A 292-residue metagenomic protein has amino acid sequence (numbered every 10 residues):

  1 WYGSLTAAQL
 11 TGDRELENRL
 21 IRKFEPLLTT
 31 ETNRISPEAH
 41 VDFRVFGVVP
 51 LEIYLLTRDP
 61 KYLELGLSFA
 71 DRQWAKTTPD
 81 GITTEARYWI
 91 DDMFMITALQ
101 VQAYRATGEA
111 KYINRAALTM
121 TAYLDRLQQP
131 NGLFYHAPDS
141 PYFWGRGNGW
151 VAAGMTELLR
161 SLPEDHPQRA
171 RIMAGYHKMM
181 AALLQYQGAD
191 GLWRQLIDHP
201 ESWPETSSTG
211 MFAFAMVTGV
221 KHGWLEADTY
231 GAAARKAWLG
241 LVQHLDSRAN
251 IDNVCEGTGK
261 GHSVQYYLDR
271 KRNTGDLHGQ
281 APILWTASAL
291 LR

Functional and structural regions predicted by a protein language model:
A7-R22, P26, T30, I35-G47 (+5 more regions): CBM-like carbohydrate-recognition segments
T11, A103-N114, L158-A170, G219-E226: Inter-helical turn/loop segments and adjacent helix faces that build the functional surface of alpha-helical bundle
E15-S36, K61-T83, A110-L133, M173-L192 (+1 more regions): Long, well-ordered core segments of solenoidal/helical folds
H40-L99: Extracytoplasmic mature domains of secreted/periplasmic and thylakoid-lumen proteins
T83-R87, F94-A110, L118, A122-R126 (+4 more regions): Active-site lining segments of carbohydrate-active enzymes
F134-S140, L192-P200: Short linear capping/connector segments at secondary-structure termini
A152-I197: Oxyanion-binding "anion nests"
